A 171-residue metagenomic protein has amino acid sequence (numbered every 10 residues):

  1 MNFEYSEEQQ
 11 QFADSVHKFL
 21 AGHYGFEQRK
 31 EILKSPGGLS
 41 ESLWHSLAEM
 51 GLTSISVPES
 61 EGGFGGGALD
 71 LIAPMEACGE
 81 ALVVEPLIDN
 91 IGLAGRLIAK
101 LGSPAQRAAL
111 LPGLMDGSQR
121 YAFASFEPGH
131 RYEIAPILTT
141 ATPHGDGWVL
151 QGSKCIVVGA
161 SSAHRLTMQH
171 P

Functional and structural regions predicted by a protein language model:
M1-E8: Intrinsic disorder at enzyme termini
E27-E49: Short secondary-structure junction/hinge motifs that connect adjacent elements
E49-A108, P112-G117, V158-R165: Internal helix-loop-helix
K100-G102, T142, M168-P171: Short beta-strand-to-turn element immediately C-terminal to the catalytic PLP-Schiff-base lysine in fold type I
G117-P128: A short, Trp-centered hydrophobic/proline-enriched beta-strand micro-motif
A124, I137-L138, Q151-P171: A short core secondary-structure module
E133-Q151: Cytochrome P450 C-terminal beta-domain/meander region
